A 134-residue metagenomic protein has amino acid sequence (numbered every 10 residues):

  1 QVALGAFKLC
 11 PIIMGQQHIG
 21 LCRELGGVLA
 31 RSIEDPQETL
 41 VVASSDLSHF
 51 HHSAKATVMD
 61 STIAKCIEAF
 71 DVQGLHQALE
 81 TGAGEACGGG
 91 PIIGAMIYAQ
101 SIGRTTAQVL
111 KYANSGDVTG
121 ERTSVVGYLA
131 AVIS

Functional and structural regions predicted by a protein language model:
Q1-L40, F50-S134: Flexible, D/E/H-enriched segments
S44: Generic enzyme active-site microenvironment
L47: Active-site metal-binding loops of divalent metal-dependent hydrolases
